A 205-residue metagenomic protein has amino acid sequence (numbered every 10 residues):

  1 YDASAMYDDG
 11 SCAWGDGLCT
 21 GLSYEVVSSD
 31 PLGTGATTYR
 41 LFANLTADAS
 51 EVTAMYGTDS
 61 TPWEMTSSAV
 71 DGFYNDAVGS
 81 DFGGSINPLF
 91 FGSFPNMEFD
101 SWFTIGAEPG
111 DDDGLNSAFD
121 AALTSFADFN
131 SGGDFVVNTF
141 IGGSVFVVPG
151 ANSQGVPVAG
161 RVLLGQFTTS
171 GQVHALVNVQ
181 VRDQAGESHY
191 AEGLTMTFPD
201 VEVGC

Functional and structural regions predicted by a protein language model:
Y1-C205: Primarily marks secretory-pathway-exposed extracellular/lumenal segments that are disulfide- and glycosylation-prone
